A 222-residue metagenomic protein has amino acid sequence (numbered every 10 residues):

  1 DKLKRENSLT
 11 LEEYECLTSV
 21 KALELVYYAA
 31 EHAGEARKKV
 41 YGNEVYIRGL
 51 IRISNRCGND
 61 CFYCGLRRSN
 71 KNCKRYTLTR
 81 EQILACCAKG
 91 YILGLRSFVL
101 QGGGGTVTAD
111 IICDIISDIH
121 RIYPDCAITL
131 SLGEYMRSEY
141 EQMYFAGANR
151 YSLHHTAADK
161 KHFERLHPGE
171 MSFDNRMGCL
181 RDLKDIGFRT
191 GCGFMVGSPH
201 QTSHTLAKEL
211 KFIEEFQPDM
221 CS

Functional and structural regions predicted by a protein language model:
D1-N59: Flexible, acidic/Gly-rich N-terminal and inter-domain linker regions that tether and position cofactor-handling modules
R48-I51, K71-K74, V99-D110, K161: Glycine-rich, proline-tolerant flexible connector loops at the mouths of alpha/beta enzymes
R52, R67-R80, T129-Y135, L166-G169 (+1 more regions): Active-site mouth loops of central-metabolism enzymes
D60, C64-R67: Cys/His-rich metal-chelating microdomains
C61, S97-F98, A109-M195: Radical SAM/AdoMet-radical enzyme domain recognition
R68-F98, R121: Conserved alpha-helical substructure of the radical SAM core
D174-S222: Conserved C-terminal portion of the radical SAM core fold that forms the substrate/S-adenosylmethionine-binding
